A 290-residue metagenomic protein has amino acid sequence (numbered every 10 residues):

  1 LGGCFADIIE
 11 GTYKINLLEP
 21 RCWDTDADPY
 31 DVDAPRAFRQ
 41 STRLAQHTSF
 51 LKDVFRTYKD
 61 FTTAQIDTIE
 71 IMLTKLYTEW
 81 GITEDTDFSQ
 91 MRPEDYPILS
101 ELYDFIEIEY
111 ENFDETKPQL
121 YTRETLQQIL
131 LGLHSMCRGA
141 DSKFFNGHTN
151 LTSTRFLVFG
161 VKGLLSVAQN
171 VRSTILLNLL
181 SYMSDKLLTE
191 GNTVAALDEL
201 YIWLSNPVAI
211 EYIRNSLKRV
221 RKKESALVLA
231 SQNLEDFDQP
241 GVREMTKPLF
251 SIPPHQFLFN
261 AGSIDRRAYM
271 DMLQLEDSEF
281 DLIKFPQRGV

Functional and structural regions predicted by a protein language model:
L1-S225, L229, L282: P-loop NTPase motor domains
G2, P20-C22, V242-T246, L273-Q274: Short low-complexity, flexible loop/linker segments enriched in glycine and/or proline with clustered acidic
G2-D7, E244-L258: A short helix-turn-beta junction within AAA+ P-loop NTPase domains corresponding to the substrate/partner-engaging
K14-E19, I264-D271: Conserved AAA+ ATPase core "coupling" helix
W80, D236-Q239, S251, S263-I264 (+1 more regions): Replace "adjacent to P-loop NTPase cores in ATP/GTP-dependent enzymes" with "adjacent to NTP-binding cores
A230-L234, N260-S263: A short beta-strand-to-loop transition that corresponds to the Sensor-1 phosphate-sensing loop of AAA+ P-loop ATPases
N233-V242, K247: Canonical AAA+ ATPase core
Y269, L275-V290: Phosphate-binding and hydrolysis-coupling loops of NTP-dependent motor/remodeling domains
